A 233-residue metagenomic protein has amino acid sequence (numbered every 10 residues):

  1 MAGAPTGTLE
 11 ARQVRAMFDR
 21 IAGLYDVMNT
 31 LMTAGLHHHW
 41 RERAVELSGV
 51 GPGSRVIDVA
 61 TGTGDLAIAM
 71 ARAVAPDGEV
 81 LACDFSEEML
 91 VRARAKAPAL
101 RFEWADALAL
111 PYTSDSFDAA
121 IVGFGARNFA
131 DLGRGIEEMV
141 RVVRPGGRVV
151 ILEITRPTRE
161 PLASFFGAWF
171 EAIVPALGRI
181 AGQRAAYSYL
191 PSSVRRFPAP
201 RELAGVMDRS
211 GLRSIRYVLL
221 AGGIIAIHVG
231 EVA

Functional and structural regions predicted by a protein language model:
M1-L24, W169-F170: N-terminal, positively charged/glycine-rich alpha-helical extensions of SAM-dependent methyltransferases
R12, L152-S210, R216: C-terminal alpha-helical "lid/dimerization" subdomain adjacent to the S-adenosyl-L-methionine
A34-P52, A69: Conserved alpha-helix/loop element of class I SAM-dependent methyltransferases that forms part of the SAM/SAH-binding
R55-L110: Class I SAM-dependent methyltransferase SAM/SAH-binding core
L108-A120: A short acidic, Gly/Pro-enriched loop at the edge of an enzyme's catalytic core that lines a small-molecule cofactor
D118-L132: A short SAM/SAH-binding and catalytic strip from SAM-dependent methyltransferases
G133-R148: A short glycine-rich, Lys/Arg-flanked "PGG" loop and its adjoining helix->strand segment in the class I
R213-A233: Core SAM-dependent methyltransferase catalytic element
